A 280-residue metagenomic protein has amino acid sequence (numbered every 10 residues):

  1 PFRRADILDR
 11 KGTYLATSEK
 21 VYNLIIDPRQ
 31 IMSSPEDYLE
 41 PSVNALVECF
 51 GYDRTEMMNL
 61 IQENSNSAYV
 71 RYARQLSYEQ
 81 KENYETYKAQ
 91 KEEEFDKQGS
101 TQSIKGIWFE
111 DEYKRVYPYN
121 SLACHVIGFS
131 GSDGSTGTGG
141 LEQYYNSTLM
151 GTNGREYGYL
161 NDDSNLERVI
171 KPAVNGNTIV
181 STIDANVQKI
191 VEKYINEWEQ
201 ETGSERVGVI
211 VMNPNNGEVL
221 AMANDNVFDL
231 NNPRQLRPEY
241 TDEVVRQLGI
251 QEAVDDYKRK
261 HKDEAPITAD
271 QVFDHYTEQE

Functional and structural regions predicted by a protein language model:
P1, T13, T17-I31, S164-N175 (+2 more regions): Short pre-catalytic segments that frame enzyme active sites
F2-R3, L8-D9: Small-polar (Ser/Thr/Gly)-enriched, low-hydrophobicity segments that adopt extended beta-strand/coil conformations
R4, L39, I183, V187: Hydrophobic (often cysteine-bearing) scaffold residues that line and stabilize catalytic clefts of nucleotide/cofactor
L8, M150, M212-N213: Hydrophobic alpha-helical segments, especially N-terminal targeting/anchoring helices
V21-F50: N-terminal cap/recognition module
D37, P41-E48, Q62-G176: Small/polar-residue-rich segments within soluble enzyme cores
V47-G51, A89, G131, E192 (+2 more regions): Sec-exported extracytoplasmic/periplasmic mature domains
F50-M58: ATP-binding catalytic core of ATPases
